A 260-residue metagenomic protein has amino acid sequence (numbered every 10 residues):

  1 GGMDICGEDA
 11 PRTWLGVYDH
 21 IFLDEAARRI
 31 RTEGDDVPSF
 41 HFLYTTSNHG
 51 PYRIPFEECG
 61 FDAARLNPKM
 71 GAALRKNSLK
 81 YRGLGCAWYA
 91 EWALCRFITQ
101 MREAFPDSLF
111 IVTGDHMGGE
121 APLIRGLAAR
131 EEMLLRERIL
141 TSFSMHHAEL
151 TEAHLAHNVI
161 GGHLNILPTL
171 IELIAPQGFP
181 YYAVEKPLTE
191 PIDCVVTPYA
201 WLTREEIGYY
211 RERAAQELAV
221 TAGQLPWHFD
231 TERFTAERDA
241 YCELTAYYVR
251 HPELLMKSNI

Functional and structural regions predicted by a protein language model:
G1-I260: Solvent-exposed soluble domains appended to multi-pass membrane proteins
